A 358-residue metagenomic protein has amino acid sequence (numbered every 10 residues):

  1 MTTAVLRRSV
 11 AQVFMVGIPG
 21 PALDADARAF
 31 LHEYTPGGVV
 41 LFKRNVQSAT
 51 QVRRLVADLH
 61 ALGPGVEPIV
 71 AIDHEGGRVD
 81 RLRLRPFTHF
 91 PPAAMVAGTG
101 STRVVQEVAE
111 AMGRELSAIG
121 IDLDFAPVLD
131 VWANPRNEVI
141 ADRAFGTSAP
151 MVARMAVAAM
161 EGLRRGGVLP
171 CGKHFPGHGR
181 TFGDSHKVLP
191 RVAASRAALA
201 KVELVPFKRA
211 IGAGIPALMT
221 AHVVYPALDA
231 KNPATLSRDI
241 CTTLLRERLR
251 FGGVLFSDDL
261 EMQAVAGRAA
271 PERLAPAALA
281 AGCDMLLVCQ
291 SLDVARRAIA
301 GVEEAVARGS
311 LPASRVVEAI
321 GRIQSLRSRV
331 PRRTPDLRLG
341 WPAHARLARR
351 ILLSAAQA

Functional and structural regions predicted by a protein language model:
M1-Y34, E247-R248, A266-A358: Preference for extracellular/luminal or secreted protein segments
V10-Q12, T35-G37, P64-P68, I121-D122 (+5 more regions): Short, well-ordered coil/turn segments that N-cap beta-strands
A27-R28, V56, G113, A156 (+3 more regions): Generic hydrophobic/aromatic pocket-lining and core-packing "Φ" positions
E33-V152, H174, G179-A193, A221-A234 (+2 more regions): Enzymes and membrane/adaptor proteins characterized by extended Gly/Ser/Thr/Asp/Glu-rich, aromatic-dotted
L59-V70, G146-L169, A234-F256: Alpha-helix-loop-beta-strand connector modules within alpha/beta enzyme cores
M151-P176, F182-S185, S195-A217: Phosphate/pyrophosphate-binding betaalpha-module
A210-A230, G253: Oxyanion-binding "anion nests"
